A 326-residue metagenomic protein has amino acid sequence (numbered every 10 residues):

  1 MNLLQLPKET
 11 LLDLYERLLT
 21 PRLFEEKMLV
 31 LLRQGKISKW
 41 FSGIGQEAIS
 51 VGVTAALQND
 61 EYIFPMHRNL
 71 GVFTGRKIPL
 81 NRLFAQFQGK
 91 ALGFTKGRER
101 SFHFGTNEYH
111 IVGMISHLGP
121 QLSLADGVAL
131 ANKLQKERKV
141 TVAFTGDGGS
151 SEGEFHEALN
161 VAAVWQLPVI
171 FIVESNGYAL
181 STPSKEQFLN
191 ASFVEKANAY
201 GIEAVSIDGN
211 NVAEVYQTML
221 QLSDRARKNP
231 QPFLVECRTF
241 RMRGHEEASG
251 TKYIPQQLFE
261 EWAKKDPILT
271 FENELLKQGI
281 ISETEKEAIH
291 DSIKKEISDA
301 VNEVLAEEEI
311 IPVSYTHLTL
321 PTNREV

Functional and structural regions predicted by a protein language model:
M1-S38, N59: Cofactor-/ligand-binding subdomain signature composed of acidic, glycine-rich, tryptophan-containing flexible loops
E26, V30-W165, P183-L189, V194 (+1 more regions): Cofactor-binding active-site loop characterized by glycine-rich and histidine/acidic residues
I111-D299, E303-A306: Glycine-rich ThDP/TPP pyrophosphate-binding loop and its adjacent helix/strand module within ThDP-dependent enzymes
P312-S314: Acidic, proline/serine/threonine- and glycine-rich low-complexity intrinsically disordered segments
T316-T322: Conserved small/polar residues in nucleotide/adenosyl-binding loops
